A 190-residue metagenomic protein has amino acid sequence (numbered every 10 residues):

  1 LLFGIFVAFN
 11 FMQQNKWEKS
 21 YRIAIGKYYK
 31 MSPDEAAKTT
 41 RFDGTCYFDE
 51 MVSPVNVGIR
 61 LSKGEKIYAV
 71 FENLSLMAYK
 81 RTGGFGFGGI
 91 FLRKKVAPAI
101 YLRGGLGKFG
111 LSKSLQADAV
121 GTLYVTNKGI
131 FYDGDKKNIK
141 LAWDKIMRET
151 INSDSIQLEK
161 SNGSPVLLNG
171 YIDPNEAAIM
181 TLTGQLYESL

Functional and structural regions predicted by a protein language model:
G4-V7, W17-T122: Anionic N-terminal interaction surfaces
N10, Q14-I23, K27-Y28, R81 (+4 more regions): Acidic, Ser/Thr- and proline-rich intrinsically disordered linker/docking segments of eukaryotic scaffolds
